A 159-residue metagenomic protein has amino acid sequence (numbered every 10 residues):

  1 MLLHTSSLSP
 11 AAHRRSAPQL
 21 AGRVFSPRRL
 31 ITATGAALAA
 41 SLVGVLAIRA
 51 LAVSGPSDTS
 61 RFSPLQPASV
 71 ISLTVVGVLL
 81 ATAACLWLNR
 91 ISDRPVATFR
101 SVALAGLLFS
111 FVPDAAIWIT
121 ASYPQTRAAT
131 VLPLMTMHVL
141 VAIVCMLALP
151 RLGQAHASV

Functional and structural regions predicted by a protein language model:
L3-G55: N-terminal signal-anchor transmembrane alpha-helix
R29-L42, V139-V159: Membrane-water interface at the C-terminal end of transmembrane alpha helices
L30, F62, L86, R90-L108: Internal alpha-helical transmembrane segments of multi-pass membrane proteins
L42, A105-A116: Aromatic-anchored segments of alpha-helical transmembrane domains
I48-P56, C85, N89, D93 (+1 more regions): Membrane-water interface at transmembrane helix exits
F62-G77: A loop-to-helix transmembrane entry motif
L73-R90: Canonical alpha-helical transmembrane segments
P113-L132: Membrane-helix boundary connector in multi-pass membrane proteins
